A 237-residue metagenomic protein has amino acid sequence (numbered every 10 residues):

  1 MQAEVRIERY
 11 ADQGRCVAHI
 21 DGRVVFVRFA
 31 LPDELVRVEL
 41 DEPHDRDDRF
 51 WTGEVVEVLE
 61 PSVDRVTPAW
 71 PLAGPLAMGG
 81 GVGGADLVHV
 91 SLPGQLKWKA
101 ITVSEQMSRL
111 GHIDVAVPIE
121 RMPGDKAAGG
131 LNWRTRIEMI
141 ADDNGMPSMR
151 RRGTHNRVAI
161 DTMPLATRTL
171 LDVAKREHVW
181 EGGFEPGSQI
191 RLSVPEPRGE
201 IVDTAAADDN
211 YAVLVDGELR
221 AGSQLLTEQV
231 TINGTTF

Functional and structural regions predicted by a protein language model:
M1-F237: Accessory RNA-recognition modules of RNA-modification enzymes
